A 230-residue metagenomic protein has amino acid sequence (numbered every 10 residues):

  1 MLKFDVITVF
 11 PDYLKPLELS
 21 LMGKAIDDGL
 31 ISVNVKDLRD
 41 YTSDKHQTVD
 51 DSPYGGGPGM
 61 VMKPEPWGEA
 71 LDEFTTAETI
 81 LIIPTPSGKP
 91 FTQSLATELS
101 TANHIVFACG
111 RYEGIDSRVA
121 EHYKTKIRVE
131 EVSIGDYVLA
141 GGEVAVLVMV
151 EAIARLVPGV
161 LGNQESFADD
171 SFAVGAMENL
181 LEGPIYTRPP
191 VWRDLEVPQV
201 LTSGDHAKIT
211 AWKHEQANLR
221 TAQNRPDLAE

Functional and structural regions predicted by a protein language model:
M1-F4, T75-A77: Residues lining hydrophobic/aromatic ligand-binding pockets adjacent to catalytic sites
L2-D40: Glycine-rich, flexible N-terminal cofactor/catalytic loop recognition
D5-I7, N34-K36, I80-I82, I105-F107 (+1 more regions): Hydrophobic/aromatic beta-strand patches that form the interior of the parallel beta-sheet core in alpha/beta enzyme
G23, Y41-S43, P53-G55, E196 (+1 more regions): A membrane-topology feature that recognizes alpha-helical transmembrane segments and their immediate juxtamembrane
S43-H46, D50, Y54-E65: A short aromatic-anchored loop/beta-hairpin motif
V61-D116: S-adenosyl-L-methionine/SAH cofactor-binding core of RNA-modifying enzymes
V119-D169, G175: Structured adenosyl-cofactor binding patch, chiefly the S-adenosyl-L-methionine
F172-E230: Long, charged alpha-helical interface segments
